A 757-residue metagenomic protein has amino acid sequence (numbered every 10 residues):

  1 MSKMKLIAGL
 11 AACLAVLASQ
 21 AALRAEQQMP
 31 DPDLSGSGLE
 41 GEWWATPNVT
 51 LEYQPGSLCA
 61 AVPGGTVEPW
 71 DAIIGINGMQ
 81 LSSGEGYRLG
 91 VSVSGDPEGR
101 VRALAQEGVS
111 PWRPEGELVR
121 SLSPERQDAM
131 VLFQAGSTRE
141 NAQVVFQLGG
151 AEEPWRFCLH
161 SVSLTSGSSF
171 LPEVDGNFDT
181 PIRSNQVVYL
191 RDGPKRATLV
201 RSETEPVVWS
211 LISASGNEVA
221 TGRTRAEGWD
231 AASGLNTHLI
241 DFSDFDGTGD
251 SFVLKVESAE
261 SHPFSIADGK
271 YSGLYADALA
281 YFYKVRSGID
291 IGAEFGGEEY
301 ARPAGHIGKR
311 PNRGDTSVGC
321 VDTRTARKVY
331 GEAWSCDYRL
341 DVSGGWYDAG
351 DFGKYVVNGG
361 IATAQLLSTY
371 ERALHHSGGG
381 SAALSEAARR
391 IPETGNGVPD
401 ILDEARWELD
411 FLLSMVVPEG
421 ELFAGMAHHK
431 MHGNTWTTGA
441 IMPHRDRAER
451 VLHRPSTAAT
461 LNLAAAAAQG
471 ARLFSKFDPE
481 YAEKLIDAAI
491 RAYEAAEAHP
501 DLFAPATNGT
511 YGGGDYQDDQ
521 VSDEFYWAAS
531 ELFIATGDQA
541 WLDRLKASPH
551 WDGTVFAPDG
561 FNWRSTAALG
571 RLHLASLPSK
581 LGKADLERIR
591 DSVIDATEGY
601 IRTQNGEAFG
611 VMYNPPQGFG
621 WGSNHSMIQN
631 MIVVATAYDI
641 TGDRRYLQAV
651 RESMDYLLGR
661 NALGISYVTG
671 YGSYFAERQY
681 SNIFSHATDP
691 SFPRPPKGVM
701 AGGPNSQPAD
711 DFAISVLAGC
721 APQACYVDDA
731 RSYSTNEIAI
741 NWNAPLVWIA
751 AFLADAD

Functional and structural regions predicted by a protein language model:
M1-L10: Bacterial N-terminal signal peptides that target proteins for export
G9-A18: Bacterial N-terminal signal peptides
L23-E173: Extracellular and organelle-lumenal recognition/adhesion modules and their flexible linkers in secreted
Y87, T180, G193-A197: Structural beta-strand segments of beta-rich domains
A151-W155, E257-P263: Short acidic/polar inter-strand loop motif in beta-rich domains
Q186-E260, D268-G269, A278-G360, A364 (+7 more regions): Aromatic (Trp/Tyr) and acidic
S368-W407, H444-R450, Q469-L485: Short coil/linker segments at helix-helix boundaries
P399-F423: Carboxylate/His-rich catalytic cores and anion/metal-binding grooves
